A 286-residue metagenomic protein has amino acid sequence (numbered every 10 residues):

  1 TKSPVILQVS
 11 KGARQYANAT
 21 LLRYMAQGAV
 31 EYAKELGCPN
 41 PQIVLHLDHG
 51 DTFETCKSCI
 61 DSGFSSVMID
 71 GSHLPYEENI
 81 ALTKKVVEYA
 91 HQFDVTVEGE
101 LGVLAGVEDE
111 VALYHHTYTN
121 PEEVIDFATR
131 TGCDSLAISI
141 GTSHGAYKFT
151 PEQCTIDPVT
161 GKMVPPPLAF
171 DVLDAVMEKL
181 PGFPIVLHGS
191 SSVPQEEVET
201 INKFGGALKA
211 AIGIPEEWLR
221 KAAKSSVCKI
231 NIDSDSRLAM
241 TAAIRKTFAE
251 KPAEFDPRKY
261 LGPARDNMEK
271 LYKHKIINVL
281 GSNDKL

Functional and structural regions predicted by a protein language model:
T1-A13, L21-N40, H49-P184, Q195-T200 (+7 more regions): Alpha/beta enzyme core
R14-N18, L219, C228-P252, D266 (+1 more regions): Shared catalytic-loop signature of beta/alpha-barrel
P41-I43, G189: Residue-level recognition of the N-termini of beta-strands and the immediately preceding loop/turn
G189-S192, I212, I232-S236: Short acidic/histidine-rich active-site segments
A243-L286: Extended, intrinsically disordered, low-complexity segments
